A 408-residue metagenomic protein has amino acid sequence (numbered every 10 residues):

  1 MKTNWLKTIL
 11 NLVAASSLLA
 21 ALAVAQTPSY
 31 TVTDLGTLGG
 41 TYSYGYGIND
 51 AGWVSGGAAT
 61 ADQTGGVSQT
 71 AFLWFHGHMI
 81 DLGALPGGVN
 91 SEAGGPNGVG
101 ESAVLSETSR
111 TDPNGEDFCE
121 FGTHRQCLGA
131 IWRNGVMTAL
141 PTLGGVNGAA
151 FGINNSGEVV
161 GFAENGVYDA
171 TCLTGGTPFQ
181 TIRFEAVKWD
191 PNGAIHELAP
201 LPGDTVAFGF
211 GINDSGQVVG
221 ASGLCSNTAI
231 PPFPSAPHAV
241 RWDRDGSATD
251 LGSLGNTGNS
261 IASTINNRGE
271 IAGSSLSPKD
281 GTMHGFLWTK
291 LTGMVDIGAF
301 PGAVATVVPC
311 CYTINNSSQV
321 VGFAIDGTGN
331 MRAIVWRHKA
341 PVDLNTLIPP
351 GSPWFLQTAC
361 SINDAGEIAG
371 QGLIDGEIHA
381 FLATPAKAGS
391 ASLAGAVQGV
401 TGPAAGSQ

Functional and structural regions predicted by a protein language model:
K2-Q408: Residue-level hotspots at or immediately adjacent to binding/recognition sites across diverse folds
